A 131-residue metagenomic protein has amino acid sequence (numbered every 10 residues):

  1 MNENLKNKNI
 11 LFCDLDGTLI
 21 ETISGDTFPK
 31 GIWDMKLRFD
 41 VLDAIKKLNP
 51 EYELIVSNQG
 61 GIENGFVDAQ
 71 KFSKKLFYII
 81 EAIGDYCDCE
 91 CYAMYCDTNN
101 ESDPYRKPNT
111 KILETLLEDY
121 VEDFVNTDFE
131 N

Functional and structural regions predicted by a protein language model:
M1-L54: Active-site neighborhood of HAD-like aspartate-dependent phosphohydrolases
N4-K6, L48-P50, Y86-E90, D123-N131: Short helix-terminating capping/connector loops at secondary-structure junctions
I10, Y105-N131: Conserved Lys-Pro-Asp/Glu-containing loop-to-beta segment of HAD-superfamily phosphomonoesterases, centered on
T22-S24, F66, L117: Short, function-defining helix-loop hinge/capping sites that tune catalysis or transport
I32-L37, V67-K75, K107-P108: Alpha-helix N-cap and loop-to-helix initiation/capping positions
V41-L76, E90-S102: Substrate-recognition element of Asp-dependent hydrolases with the DxDx(T/V) motif
K75-A93, K111-E118: Two-metal-ion acidic nuclease core segments, chiefly of the RNase H-like superfamily
